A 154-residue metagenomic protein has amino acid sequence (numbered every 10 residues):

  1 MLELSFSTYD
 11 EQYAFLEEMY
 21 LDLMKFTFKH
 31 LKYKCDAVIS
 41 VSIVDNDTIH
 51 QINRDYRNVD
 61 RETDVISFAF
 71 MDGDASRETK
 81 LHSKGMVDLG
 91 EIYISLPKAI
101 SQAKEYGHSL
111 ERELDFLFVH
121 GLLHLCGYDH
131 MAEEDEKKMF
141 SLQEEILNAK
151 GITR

Functional and structural regions predicted by a protein language model:
M1-D115, C126-R154: An acidic/histidine-cluster motif and surrounding catalytic segment that typifies divalent-metal-assisted enzyme active
V119, L123-H124: Short active-site segment of divalent metal-dependent hydrolases/proteases that encodes the spacing between
